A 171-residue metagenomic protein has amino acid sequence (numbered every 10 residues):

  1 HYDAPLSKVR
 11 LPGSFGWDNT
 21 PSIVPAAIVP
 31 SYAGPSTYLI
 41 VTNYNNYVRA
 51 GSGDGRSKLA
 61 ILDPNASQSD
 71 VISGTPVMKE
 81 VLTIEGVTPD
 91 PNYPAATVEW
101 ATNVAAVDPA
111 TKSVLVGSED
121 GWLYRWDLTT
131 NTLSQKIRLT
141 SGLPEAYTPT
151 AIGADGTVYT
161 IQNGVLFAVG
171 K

Functional and structural regions predicted by a protein language model:
H1-K171: Extracytoplasmic/lumenal domain signature
